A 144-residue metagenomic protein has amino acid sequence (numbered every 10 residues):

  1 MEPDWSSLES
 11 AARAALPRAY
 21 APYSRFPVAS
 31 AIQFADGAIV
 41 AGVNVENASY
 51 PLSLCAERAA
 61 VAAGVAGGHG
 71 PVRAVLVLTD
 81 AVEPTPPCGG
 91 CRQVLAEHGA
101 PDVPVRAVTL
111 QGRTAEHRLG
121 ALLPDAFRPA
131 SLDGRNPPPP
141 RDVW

Functional and structural regions predicted by a protein language model:
E2-A21, H69-W144: C-terminal binding/interaction regions
A12-A15, A56, A60: Stable alpha-helical structural segments in soluble proteins, enriched in small hydrophobic residues
S24: Active-site segments that bind and position negatively charged phosphate/pyrophosphate groups
P27-F34: Short beta-strand scaffold segments in enzyme catalytic cores
V40-V43, A115: Structural signal for short hydrophobic segments within the conserved structured cores of catalytic domains across
N44-R58: Compact, glycine-rich, soluble single-domain proteins
A62-H69: Alpha-helix C-terminal capping segments
